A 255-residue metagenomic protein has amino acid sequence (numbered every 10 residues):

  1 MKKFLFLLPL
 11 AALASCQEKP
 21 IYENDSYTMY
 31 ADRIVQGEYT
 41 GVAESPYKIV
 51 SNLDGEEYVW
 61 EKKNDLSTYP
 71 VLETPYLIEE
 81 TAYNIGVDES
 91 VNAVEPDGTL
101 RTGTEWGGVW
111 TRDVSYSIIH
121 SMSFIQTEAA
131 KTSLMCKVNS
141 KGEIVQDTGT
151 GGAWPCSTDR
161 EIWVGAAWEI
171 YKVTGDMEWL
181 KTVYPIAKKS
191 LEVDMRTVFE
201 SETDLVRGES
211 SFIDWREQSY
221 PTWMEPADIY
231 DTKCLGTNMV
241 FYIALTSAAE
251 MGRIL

Functional and structural regions predicted by a protein language model:
K2-L7: Sec-dependent signal peptide recognition, specifically the positively charged N-region followed immediately by
A14-S15: C-terminal motif of bacterial Sec signal peptides marking the signal peptidase cleavage site
E18-V109, E128, T132: Low-complexity, Ser/Thr/Pro/Gly-enriched N-terminal "stalk/linker" regions
Y27-S51, V145-T158, M195-L255: The feature captures the catalytic groove of carbohydrate-active enzymes
E61, D65-I85, T111-R112, S121-I125 (+1 more regions): Active-site acid/base region of carbohydrate-active enzymes
W110-V138: Alpha-helical support elements that line or immediately flank enzyme active sites and cofactor-binding pockets
V114, V164-A167, N238, L245: TPR repeat positional signature
I170-T182, A248-L255: Inter-helical turn/loop segments and adjacent helix faces that build the functional surface of alpha-helical bundle
